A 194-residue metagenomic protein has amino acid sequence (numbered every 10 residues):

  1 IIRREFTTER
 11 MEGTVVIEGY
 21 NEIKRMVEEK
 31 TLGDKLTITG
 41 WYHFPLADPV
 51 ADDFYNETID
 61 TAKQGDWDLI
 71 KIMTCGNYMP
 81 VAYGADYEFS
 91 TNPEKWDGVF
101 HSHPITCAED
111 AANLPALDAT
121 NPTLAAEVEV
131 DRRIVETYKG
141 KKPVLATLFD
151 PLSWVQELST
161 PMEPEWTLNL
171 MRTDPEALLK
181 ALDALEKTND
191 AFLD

Functional and structural regions predicted by a protein language model:
I1-W96: N-terminal basic, low-complexity leaders that serve as flexible interaction/assembly modules and, when applicable, as
I2-M11, E88-F192: Active-site-proximal, glycine-rich beta->alpha crossover segments in alpha/beta enzymes that shape flexible
R25-V27, N189-D194: Structured alpha-helical segments in the cores of large, soluble enzyme domains
